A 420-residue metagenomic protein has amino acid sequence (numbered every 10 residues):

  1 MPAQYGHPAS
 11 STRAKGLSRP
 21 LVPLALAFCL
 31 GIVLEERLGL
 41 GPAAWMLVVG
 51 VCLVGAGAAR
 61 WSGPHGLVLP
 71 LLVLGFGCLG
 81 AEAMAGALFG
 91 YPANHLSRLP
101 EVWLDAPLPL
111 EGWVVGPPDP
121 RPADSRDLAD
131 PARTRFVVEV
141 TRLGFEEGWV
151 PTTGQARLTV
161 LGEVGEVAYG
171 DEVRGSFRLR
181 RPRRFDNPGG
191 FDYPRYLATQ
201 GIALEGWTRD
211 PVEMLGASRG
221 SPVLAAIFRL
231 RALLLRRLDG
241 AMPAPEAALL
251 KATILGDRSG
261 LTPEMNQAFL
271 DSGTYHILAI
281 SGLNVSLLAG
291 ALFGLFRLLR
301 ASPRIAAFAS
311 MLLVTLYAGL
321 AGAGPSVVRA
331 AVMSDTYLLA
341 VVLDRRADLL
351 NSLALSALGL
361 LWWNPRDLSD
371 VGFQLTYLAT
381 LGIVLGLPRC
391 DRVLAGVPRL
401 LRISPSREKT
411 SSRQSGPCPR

Functional and structural regions predicted by a protein language model:
P2-K15, P70-H276: Membrane-interface helix/helix-cap signal primarily in integral membrane proteins
G16-R60, D370-F373, Y377: Membrane-embedded alpha-helical segments of integral membrane proteins
L21-P23, A27, M46, L71-L79 (+6 more regions): Small-residue packing motifs within transmembrane alpha-helices
P23, G31, H65, G206 (+1 more regions): Hydrophobic alpha-helical transmembrane segments in multi-pass membrane proteins
F28, L34, G57-R60, G80 (+3 more regions): Hydrophobic membrane-targeting signal helices
G41-L47, W61-L74, S302-R304: Membrane-interfacial entry segments at the cytosolic side of transmembrane helices
